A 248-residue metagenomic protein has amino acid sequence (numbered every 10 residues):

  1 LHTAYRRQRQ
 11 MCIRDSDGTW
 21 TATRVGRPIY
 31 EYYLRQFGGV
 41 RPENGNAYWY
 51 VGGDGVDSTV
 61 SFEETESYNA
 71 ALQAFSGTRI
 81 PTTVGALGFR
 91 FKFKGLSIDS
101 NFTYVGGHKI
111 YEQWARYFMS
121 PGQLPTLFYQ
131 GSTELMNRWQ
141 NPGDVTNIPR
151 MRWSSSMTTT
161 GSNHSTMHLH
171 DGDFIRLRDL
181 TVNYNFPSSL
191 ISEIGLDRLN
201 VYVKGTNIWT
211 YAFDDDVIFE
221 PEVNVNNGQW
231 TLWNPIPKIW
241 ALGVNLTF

Functional and structural regions predicted by a protein language model:
R7-Q10, R14-R79, M119, Y129-G131 (+1 more regions): Conserved small-residue
R14-N44, Q123-L124, T133-D144, T160-S162 (+1 more regions): C-terminal beta-signal and terminal closure region of outer-membrane beta-barrel proteins
T83-G85, K94-L96, D173, G195-L199 (+1 more regions): Outer-envelope beta-barrel architecture signal
A86-G88, D179-N183, A241-G243: Membrane-embedded beta-strand positions in outer-membrane beta-barrel channels/transporters
K92, T103-V105, K204-I208, T247: Outer-membrane beta-barrel pore domains and translocons
G95-S100, S189-L190: Repeated loop/turn-to-beta-strand initiation elements of outer-membrane beta-barrel proteins
S100, V201-V203, V244: Membrane-embedded beta-strand positions of outer-membrane beta-barrel proteins
V105-N200, G205: Extracytoplasmic gating/loop element in the C-terminal half of outer-membrane beta-barrel translocons and assembly
